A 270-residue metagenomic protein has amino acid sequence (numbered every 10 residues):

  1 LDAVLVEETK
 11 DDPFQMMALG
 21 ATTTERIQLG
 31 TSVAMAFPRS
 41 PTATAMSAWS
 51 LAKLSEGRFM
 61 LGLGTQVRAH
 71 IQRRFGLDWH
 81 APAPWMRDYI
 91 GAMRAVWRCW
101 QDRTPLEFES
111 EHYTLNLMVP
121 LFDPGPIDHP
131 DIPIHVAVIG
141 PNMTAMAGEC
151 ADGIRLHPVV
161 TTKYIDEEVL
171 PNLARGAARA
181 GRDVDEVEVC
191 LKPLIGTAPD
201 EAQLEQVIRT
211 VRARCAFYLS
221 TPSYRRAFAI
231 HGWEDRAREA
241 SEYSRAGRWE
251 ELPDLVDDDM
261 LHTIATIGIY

Functional and structural regions predicted by a protein language model:
L1-Y270: Active-site-adjacent structural elements that line small-molecule/cofactor binding pockets in enzymes
